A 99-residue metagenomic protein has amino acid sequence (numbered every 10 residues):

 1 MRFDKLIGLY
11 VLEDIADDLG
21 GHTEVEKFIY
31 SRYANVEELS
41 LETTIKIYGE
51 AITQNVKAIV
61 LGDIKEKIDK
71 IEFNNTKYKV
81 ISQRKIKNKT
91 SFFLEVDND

Functional and structural regions predicted by a protein language model:
M1-V36: Extended boundary segments
H22-D99: Short, conserved turn/kink motifs that form compact alpha/beta structural patches or helix kinks used as
